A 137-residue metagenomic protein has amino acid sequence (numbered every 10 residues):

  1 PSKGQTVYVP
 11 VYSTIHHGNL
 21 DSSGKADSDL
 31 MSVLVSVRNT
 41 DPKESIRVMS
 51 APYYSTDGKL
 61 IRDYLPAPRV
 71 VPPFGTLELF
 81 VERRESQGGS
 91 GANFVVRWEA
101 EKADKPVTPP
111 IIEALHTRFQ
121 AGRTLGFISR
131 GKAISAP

Functional and structural regions predicted by a protein language model:
P1-K25, A121-P137: Transition segment at domain starts
K3, Y54-S55, V70, K102 (+1 more regions): Non-catalytic macromolecular-recognition regions in eukaryotic signaling proteins
S23-L34, A92: Short, solvent-exposed loop/turn segments enriched in Ser/Thr/Gly
L30, S36-E44: Asparagine-centered strand-capping/turn motif at beta-strand->loop junctions
V37, P52-Y53: Hydrophobic beta-strand positions
E44-A51, D63, P106-P109: Short, hydrophobic/aromatic beta-strand segments
S55-V95: Intrinsically disordered, low-complexity Pro/Gly/Ser/Thr-rich segments with frequent PxxP/GP/PP motifs and embedded
E85-P137: Terminal connector regions
